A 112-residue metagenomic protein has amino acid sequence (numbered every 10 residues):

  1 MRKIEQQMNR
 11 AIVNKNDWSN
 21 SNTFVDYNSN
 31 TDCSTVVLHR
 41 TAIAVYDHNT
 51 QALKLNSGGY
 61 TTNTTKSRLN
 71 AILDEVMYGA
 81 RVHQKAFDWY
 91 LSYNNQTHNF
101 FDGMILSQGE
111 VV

Functional and structural regions predicted by a protein language model:
M1-V112: Terminal leader/tail segments of proteins
